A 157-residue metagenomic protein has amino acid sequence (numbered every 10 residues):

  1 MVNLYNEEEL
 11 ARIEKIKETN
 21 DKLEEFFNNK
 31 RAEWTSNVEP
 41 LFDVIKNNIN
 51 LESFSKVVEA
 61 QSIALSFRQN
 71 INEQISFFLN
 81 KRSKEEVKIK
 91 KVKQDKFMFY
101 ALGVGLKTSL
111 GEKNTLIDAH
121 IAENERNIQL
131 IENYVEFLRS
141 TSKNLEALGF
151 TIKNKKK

Functional and structural regions predicted by a protein language model:
M1-E52: Extended, charged low-complexity scaffolding/tethering segments
Y5, I13, F26, F54 (+3 more regions): Sequence-level detector for tyrosine residue identity
K30-R31, K46, I71, K81 (+1 more regions): Prokaryotic Sec-type signal peptides and long signal-anchor helices with extended Leu/Ile/Val-rich h-regions
V38-N72: Short, charge-rich amphipathic alpha-helices with coiled-coil/heptad character
L51-V58, S83-Q129: Extended, amphipathic alpha-helical coiled-coil scaffold segments used for oligomerization/tethering in eukaryotic
Q61-A64, R68, I75, G103 (+5 more regions): Long, heptad-repeat alpha-helical coiled-coil rods/stalks that form the central scaffolding/linker segments of large
L79, S83-K91, E125-K157: Long amphipathic alpha-helical coiled-coil segments
